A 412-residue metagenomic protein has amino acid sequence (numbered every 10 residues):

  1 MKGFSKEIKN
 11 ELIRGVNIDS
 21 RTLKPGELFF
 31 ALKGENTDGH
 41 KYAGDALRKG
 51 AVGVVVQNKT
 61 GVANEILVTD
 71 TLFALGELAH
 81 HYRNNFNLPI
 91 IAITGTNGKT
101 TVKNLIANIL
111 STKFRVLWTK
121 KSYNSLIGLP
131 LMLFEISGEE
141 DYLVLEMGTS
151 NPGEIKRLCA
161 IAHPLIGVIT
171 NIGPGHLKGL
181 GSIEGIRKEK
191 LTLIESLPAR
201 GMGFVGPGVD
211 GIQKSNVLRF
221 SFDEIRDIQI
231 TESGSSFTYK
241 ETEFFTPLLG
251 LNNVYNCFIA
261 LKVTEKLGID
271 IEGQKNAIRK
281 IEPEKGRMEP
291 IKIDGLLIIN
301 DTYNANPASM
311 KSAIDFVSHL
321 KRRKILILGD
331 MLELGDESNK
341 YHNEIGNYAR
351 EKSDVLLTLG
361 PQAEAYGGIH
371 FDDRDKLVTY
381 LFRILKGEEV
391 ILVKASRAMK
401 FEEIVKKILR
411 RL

Functional and structural regions predicted by a protein language model:
M1-L12, T22-L28, G34-K41, I66 (+9 more regions): ATP-dependent carboxylate-amine ligase
M1-T94, T101-T112, I127, F134 (+3 more regions): Short, basic phosphate-binding NTP loop
I8-V16, F73-G76, N124-I127, M147-P152 (+5 more regions): Short gly/ser/thr-rich secondary-structure transition/capping motifs
E27, A46, L78, I93 (+11 more regions): Residue-level signal for inorganic ion chemistry
V52-G61, G206-G211, F222-D223, T358-E364 (+1 more regions): Short, polar loop motifs at secondary-structure junctions
A74-F204, G211-Q213, T379-R383, E388 (+1 more regions): Phosphate-binding loop of NTP-binding sites
V102-I106, R226-E243, G286: Acidic-glycine-rich active-site phosphate/pyrophosphate-binding loop
